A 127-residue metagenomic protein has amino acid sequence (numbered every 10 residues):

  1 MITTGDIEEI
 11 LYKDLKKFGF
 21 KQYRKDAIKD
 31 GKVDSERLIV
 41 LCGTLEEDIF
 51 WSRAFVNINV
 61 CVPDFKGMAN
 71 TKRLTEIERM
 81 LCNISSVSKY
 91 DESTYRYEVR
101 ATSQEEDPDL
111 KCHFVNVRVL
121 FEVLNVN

Functional and structural regions predicted by a protein language model:
M1-Y23, C42-N127: Charged, amphipathic alpha-helical segments and their flanking helix caps
Y23-V33: Short acidic low-complexity segments
V33-C42: A short, hydrophobic beta-strand-centered structural micro-motif
